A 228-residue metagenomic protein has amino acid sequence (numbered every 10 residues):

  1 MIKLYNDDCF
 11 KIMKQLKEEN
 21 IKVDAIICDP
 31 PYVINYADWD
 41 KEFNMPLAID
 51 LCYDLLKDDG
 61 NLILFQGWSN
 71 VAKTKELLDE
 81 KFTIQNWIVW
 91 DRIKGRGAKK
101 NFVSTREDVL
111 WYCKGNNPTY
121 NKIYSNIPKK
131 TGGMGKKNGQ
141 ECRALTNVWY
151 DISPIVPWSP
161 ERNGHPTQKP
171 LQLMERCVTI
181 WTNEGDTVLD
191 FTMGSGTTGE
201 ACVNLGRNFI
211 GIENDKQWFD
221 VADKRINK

Functional and structural regions predicted by a protein language model:
M1-I212, Q217-D220: Core catalytic lobe of class I
D223-K228: Short, conserved SAM-binding/catalytic segment of Class I S-adenosyl-L-methionine-dependent methyltransferases
